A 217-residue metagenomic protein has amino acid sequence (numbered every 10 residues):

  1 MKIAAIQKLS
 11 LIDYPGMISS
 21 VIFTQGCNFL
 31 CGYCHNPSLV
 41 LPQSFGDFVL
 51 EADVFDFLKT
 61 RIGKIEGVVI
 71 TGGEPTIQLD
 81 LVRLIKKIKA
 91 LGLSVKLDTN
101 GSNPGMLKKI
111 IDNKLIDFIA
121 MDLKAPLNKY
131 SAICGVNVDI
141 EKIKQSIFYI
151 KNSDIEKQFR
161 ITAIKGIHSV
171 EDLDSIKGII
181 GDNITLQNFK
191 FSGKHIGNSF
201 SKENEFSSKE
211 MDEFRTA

Functional and structural regions predicted by a protein language model:
M1-M17: Short, charged low-complexity linear segments at domain edges
I6, Q187-F189, T216-A217: Conserved beta-strand termini and adjacent loop/short-helix elements that scaffold enzyme active sites in alpha/beta
Y14-V49: Canonical Radical SAM [4Fe-4S] cluster-binding loop centered on the CxxxCxxC motif and its immediate flanking residues
F23, T71-G72: A secondary-structure boundary/capping signal
P37-V68: Conserved alpha-helical substructure of the radical SAM core
S44-D47, G73-E74, L97: Short, flexible loop segments at the rims of nucleotide/cofactor-binding pockets, characterized by
F55-G67, T76-E203: Conserved AdoMet/S-adenosylmethionine-binding subsite of the radical SAM
K202-A217: Charged phosphate-binding loop/patch that engages nucleotide di/tri-phosphates or the phosphate backbone of nucleic
